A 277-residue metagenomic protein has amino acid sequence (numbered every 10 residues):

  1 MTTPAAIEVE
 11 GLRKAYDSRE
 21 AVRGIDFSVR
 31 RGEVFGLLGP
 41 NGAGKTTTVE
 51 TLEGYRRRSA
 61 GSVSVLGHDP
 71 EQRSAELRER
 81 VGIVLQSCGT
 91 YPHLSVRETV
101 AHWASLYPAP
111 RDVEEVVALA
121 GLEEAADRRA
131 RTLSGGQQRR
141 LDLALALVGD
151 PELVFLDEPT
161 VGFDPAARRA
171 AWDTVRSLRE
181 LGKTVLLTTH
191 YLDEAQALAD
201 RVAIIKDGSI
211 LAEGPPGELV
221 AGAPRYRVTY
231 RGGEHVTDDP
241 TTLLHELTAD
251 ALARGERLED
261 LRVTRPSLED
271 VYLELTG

Functional and structural regions predicted by a protein language model:
M1, Y91, A104, H235 (+1 more regions): A general boundary/transition motif marking the beginning of the first structured unit of a protein
M1-A5, L219: Extreme N-terminus of proteins, especially the signal/transit-peptide cleavage junction and the first residues
M1-T2, K45-T46, P159, D173 (+6 more regions): Intrinsically disordered/low-complexity terminal segments and short unstructured peptides
P4-V9, K14-L187, L192-K206, I210-A212: ABC transporter nucleotide-binding domains
P216-G277: Short, charged/small-residue-rich alpha-helical element at the C-terminal edge of ABC transporter nucleotide-binding
